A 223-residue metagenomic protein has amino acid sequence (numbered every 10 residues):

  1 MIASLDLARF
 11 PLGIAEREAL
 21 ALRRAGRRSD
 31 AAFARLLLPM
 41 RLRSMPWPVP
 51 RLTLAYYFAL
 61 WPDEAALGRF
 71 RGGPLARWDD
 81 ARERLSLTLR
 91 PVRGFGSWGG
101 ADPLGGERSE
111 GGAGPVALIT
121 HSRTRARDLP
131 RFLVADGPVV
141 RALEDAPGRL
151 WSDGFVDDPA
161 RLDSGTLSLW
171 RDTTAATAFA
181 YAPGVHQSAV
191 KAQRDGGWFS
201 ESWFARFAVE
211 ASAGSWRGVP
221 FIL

Functional and structural regions predicted by a protein language model:
M1-A55, P62-G72, W78-S164, T174-A182 (+1 more regions): Short S/T/G/P-rich N-terminal loop/turn motif that feeds into the first structured element of a domain
L60-W61, W170: Signature tryptophan residues that serve as conserved aromatic anchors
L167: Helix-loop elements that line ligand-binding/catalytic pockets
A178-F179, V185-S200: Extended hydrophobic/aromatic segments used for targeting, binding, or gating
